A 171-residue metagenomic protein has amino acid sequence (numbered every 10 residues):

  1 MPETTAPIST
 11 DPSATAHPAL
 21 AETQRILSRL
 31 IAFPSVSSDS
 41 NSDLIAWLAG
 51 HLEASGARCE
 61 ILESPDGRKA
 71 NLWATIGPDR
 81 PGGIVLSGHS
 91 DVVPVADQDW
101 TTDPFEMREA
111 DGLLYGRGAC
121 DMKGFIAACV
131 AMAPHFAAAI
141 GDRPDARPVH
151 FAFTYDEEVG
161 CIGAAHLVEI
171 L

Functional and structural regions predicted by a protein language model:
P2-A119, A137-D145, Y155: Acidic/His- and Gly-rich active-site-bordering loop/insert found across diverse amide/peptide-bond hydrolases
M122-L171: Acidic/histidine-rich catalytic neighborhood of metal-dependent amide-processing enzymes
